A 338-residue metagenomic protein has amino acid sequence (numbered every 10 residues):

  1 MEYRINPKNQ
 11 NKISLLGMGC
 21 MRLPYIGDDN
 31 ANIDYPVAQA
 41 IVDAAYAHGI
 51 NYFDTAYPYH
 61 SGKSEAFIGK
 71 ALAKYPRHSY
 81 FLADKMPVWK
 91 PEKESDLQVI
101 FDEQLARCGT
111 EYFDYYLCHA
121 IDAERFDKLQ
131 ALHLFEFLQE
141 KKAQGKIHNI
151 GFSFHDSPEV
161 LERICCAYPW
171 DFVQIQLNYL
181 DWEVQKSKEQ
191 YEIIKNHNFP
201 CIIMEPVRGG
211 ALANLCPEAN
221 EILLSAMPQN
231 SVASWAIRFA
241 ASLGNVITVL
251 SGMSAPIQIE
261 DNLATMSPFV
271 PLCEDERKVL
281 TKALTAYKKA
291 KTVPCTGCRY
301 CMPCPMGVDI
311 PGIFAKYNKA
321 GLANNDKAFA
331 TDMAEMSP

Functional and structural regions predicted by a protein language model:
M1-Y80, F137, A143: N-terminal binding-site loop/beta-alpha segment at the start of enzyme catalytic domains that lines or forms
N6, M18, A45, F53 (+11 more regions): Conserved, mostly hydrophobic/aromatic
I13, F53, S79-Y80, F113 (+3 more regions): Local beta-strand N-terminus motif with an aromatic residue
P24-G27, W89-V207, N214-E221, M227-P228 (+1 more regions): Glycine/proline-rich, positively charged, aromatic-decorated active-site loop/lid region on the catalytic face
Y46, N51, K70, A167-P169 (+1 more regions): Structured C-terminal cap/extension of enzyme domains
Y52-P58, H148-F152, Q174-I175, T248-L250: Short catalytic-loop micro-motif centered on adjacent basic/acidic residues
Y59, K63, H155-D156, S254 (+1 more regions): Short beta->alpha linker loops
Y59, Y75-E94, H119: Structural motif corresponding to the early beta-alpha repeats
